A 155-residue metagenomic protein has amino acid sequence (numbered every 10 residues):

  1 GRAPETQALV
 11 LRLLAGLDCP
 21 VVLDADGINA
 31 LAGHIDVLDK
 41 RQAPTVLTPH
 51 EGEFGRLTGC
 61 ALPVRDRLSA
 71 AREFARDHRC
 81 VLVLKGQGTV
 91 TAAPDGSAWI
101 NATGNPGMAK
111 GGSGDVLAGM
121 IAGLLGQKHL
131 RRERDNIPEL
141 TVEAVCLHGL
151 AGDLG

Functional and structural regions predicted by a protein language model:
G1-T103: Glycine-rich phosphate/dinucleotide-binding loop and adjoining beta-alpha-beta core of small-molecule
V37, G96, N105-P106, L130 (+1 more regions): N-terminal loops that bind phosphate or other acidic moieties and the adjacent beta-alpha structural core
E51-G52, W99-N101, A118, H148-G152: Short acidic (Asp/Glu) and glycine-rich catalytic loops that position anionic groups and cofactors
R56-G59, P106, I121-G126: A broad detector of the eukaryotic-type serine/threonine protein kinase catalytic domain
S69-R72, W99, G114, A118-G119 (+1 more regions): Feature representing long, continuous alpha-helical segments
N105-I121, I137: Short glycine/threonine-rich catalytic loop with a Thr-x-Gly-x-Asp
G119-G155: Conserved post-catalytic alpha-helical subdomain immediately downstream of the catalytic base and nucleotide-binding
